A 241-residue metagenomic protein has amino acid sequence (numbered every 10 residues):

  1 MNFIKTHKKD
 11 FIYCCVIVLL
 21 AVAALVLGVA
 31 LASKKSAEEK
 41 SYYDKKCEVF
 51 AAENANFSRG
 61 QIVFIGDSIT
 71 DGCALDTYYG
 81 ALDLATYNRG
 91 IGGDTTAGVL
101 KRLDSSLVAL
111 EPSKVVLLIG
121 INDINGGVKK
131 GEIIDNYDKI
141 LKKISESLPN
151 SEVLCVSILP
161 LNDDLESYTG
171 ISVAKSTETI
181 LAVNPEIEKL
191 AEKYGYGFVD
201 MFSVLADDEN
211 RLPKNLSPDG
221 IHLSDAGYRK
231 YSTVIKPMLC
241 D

Functional and structural regions predicted by a protein language model:
N2-L20: N-terminal Sec-pathway targeting helices
G28-S113: Serine-esterase "nucleophile elbow" of acetyl-processing enzymes
Y42-K45, T95-V99, E132-N136, T179-V183 (+1 more regions): Soluble or luminal CAZymes and related metallo-dependent hydrolases
D71-A81, A97-D135, K143, L154 (+1 more regions): Oxyanion-hole/transition-state-stabilizing segment in secreted/luminal serine hydrolases and related acyltransferases
G90-I91, I119-I124, A206: Cell-envelope and extracellular/periplasmic
D135, K139-K143, A182-K189: Alpha-helical scaffolding segments of alpha/beta enzyme cores, especially the outer helices of TIM-barrel or partial
L148-E152: A short helix->loop->beta-strand "cap" motif at the edges of active sites that frequently abuts
L161-D241: Catalytic His-Asp segment of secreted/periplasmic serine-dependent ester chemistry enzymes
